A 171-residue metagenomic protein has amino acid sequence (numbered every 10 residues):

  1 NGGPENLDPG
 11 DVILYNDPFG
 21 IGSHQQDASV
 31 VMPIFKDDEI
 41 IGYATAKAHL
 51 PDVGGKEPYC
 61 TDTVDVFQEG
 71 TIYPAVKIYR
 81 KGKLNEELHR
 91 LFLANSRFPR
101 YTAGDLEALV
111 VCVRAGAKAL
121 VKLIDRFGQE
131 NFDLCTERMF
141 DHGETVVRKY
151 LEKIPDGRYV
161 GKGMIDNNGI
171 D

Functional and structural regions predicted by a protein language model:
N1-K36, G42-P51: Long, structured ligand/cofactor-binding scaffold of large enzymes
G2-G3, C60, V147-L151: Intrinsically disordered, low-complexity boundary segments flanking structured domains
P9, G55, Y73-A75, K153 (+1 more regions): Generic structural "secondary-structure junction" signal
V12, G70, R158: A residue-level signal for beta-strand positions that form part of recognition/binding surfaces within mature
N16-D17, A75, G163: Pocket-edge structural micro-motifs
G20-H24, I78, F92, S96-V110 (+1 more regions): Hydrophobic alpha-helical scaffolding
D37-L120: Mobile "lid/hinge" segments at catalytic clefts and subdomain interfaces of large enzymes
R114-D171: Accessory "access/gating" subregions that flank catalytic or transport cores
